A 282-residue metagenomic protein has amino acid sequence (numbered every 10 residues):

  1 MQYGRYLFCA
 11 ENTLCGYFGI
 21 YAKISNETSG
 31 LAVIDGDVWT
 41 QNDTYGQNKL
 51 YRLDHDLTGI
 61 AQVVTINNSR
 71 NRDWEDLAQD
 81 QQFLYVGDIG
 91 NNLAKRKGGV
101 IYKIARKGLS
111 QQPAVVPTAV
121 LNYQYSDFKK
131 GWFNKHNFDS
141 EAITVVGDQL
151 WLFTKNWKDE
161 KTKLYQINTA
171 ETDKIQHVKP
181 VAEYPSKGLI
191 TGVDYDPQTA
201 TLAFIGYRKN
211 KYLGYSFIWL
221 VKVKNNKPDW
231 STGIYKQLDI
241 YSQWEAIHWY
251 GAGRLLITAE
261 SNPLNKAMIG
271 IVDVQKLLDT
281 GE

Functional and structural regions predicted by a protein language model:
Y3-E282: Sequence/structural signature of beta-propeller domains
